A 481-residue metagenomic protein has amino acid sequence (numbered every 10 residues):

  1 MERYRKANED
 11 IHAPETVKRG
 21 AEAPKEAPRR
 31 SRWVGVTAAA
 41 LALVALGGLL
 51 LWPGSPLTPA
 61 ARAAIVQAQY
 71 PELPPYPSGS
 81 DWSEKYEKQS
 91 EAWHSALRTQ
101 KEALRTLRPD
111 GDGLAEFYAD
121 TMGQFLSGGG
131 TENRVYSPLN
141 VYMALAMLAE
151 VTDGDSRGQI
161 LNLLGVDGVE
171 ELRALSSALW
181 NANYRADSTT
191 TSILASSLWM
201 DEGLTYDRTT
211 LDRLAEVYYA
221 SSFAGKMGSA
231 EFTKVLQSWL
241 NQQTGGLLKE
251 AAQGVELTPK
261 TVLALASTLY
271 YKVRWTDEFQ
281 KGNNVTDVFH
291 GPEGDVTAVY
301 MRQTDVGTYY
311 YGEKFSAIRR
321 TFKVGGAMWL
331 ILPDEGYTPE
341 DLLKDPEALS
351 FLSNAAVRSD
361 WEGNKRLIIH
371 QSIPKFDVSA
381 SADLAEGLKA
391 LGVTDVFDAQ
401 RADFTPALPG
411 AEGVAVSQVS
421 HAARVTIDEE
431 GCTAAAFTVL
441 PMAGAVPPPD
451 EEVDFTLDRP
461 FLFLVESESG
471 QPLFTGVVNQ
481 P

Functional and structural regions predicted by a protein language model:
M1-R30: Disordered, charged N-terminal biogenesis/targeting segments of membrane/secreted proteins
P28-P53: Internal signal-anchor transmembrane helix that establishes type II topology
P53-I160, V446-D450, V478: Flexible propeptides and autoinhibitory/regulatory segments associated with cysteine proteases
A61-P77, T131-V141, L148, V169-G336 (+1 more regions): Non-catalytic, conformational "gating/processing" segments within enzyme and secreted inhibitor domains
D81-Y118, V217-N241, G291-D295, D341-K344: An acidic intrinsically disordered interaction segment
Q159-L164, N283: Short, surface-exposed beta-strand/strand-loop-strand elements in extracellular ectodomains
L265, S316-V324, W329-P333, P448-P481: Extended hydrophobic
E278-K281, P333, D341-E347, V439-L440 (+2 more regions): Composition- and surface-driven signal marking solvent-exposed, interaction-prone regions in large proteins
